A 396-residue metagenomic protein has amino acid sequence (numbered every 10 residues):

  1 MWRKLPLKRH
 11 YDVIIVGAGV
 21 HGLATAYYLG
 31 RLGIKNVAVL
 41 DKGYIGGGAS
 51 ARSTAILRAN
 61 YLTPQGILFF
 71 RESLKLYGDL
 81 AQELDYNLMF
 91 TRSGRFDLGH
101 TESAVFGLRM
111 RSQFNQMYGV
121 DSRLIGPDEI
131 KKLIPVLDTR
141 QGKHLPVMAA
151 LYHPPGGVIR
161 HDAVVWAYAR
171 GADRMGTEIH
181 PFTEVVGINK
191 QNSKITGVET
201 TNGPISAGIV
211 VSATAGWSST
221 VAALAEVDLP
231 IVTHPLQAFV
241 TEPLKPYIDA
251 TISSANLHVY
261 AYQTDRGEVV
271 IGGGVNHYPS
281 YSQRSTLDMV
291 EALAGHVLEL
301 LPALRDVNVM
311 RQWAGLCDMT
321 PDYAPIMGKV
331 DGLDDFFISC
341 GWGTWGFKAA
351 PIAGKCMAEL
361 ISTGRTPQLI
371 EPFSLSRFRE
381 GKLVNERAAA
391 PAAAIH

Functional and structural regions predicted by a protein language model:
M1-V13, R31-K35, A393: Extreme N-terminal leader/targeting segments of oxidoreductases
G30-S50: Glycine-rich FAD pyrophosphate-binding loop
T54-V136, H258, D288, H296-L298: Dinucleotide-binding Rossmann-like beta1-alpha1 core, especially the glycine-rich loop that anchors the ADP
D79, T91, H100-P181, G187-K194: Flavin (FAD/FMN) cofactor-binding and adjacent substrate-gating region of FAD-dependent oxidoreductase domains
V186-S206, V210: Conserved beta-strand-loop-beta-strand element in the redox core of flavoprotein oxidoreductases
G203-I248: Central helical "cap/lid" subdomain
D228, P243-D335: Active-site lid/adjacent beta-loop-alpha segment flanking the redox-cofactor pocket in flavoenzymes
E299-H396: C-terminal catalytic lobe of FAD-dependent flavoproteins
